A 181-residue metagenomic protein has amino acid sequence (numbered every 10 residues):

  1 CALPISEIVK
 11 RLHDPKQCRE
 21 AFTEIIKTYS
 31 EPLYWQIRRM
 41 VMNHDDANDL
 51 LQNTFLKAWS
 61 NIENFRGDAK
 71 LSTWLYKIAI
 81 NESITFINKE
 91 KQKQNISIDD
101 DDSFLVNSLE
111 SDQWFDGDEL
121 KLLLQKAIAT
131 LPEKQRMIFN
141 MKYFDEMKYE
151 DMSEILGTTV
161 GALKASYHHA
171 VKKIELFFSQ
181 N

Functional and structural regions predicted by a protein language model:
A2-P32, D151, Q180: N-terminal module of bacterial RNA polymerase sigma factors
I5-E7, K93-G117: Internal acidic/polar
D14, M42, F55-K70, E90: Sigma70-family region 2
I26-H44, N61, I128, F177-Q180: Amphipathic, Lys/Arg- and hydrophobic-enriched alpha-helical face
D49-L56, A69-N81: Structural recognition of an alpha-helix C-terminal capping motif at a helix-to-coil junction
N64-R66, K77-S97, H169: Arg/Lys-rich amphipathic alpha helix in sigma70-family domain 2
T73, I84, Q135, E150 (+1 more regions): DNA-recognition helix of helix-turn-helix
I138-K142: A short pre-motif secondary-structure segment
